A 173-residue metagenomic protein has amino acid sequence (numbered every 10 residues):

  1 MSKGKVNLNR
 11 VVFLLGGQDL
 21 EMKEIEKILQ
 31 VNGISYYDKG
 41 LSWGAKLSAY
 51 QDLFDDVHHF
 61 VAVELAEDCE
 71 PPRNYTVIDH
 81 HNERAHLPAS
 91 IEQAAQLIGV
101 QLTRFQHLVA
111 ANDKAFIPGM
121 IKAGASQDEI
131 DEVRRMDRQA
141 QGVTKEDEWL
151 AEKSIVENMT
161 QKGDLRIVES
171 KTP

Functional and structural regions predicted by a protein language model:
M1-Q141, L150, G163-P173: Replace "Mg2+/Mn2+-dependent" with "divalent metal-dependent
E146-N158: Long, charged amphipathic helices and adjacent flexible linkers at domain junctions
